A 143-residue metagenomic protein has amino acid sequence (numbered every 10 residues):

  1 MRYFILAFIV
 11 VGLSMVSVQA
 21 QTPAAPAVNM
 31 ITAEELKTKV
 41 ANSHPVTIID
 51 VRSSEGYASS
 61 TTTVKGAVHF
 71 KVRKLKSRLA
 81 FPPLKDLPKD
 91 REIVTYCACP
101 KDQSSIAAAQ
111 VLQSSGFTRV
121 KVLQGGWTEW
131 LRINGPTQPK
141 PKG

Functional and structural regions predicted by a protein language model:
R2-F8, S14-E34, K39-A41, E55-T95 (+1 more regions): Rhodanese-like catalytic fold shared by cysteine-dependent sulfurtransferases and DSP/PTP-type phosphatases
I48-D50: Structural scaffold elements adjacent to functional motifs in cytosolic proteins
